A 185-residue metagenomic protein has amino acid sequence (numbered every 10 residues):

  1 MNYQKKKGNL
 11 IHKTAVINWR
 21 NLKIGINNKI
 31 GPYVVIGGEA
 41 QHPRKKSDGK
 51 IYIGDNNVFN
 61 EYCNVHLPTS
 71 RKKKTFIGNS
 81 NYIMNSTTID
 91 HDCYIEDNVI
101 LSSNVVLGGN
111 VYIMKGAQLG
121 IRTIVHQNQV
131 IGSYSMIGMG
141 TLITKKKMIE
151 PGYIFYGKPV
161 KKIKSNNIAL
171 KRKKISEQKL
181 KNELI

Functional and structural regions predicted by a protein language model:
M1, K5-K7, K29-I53, V58-N64 (+4 more regions): Glycine-rich hexapeptide-repeat left-handed beta-helix
H12-T14, G25, G31: Conserved CoA-thioester-binding segment of acyl-CoA-metabolizing enzymes
T14-A15, V160: Long alpha-helical scaffolds
D90: Short metal-binding segments enriched for Cys and/or His
